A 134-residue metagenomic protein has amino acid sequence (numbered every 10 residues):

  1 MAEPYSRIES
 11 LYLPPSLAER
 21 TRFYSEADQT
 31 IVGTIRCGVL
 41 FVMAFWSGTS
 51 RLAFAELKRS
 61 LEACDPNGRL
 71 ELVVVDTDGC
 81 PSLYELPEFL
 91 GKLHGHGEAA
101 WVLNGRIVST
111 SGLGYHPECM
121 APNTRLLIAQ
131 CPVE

Functional and structural regions predicted by a protein language model:
M1-C37, L126-E134: N-terminal leader/targeting and pre-domain segments
T21-C64: Local sequence-structure signature of Cys/Sec-based thiol-disulfide redox active-site neighborhoods
T21-R22, L72-V74, A99: Conserved beta-strand scaffold positions in the cores of enzyme catalytic domains, especially in NTP/NDP-utilizing
Q29, D78-L83, P117-E118: A short acidic, often aromatic-flanked loop/helix-cap motif at beta-alpha or helix-coil junctions that lines enzyme
V42-M43, P66-Y84: Thiol-based oxidoreductase modules, predominantly thioredoxin-like and allied folds used for disulfide exchange
L61-V73, Q130-V133: Structural alpha-beta junctions
L86-K92: Short, surface-exposed amphipathic charged segments that create phosphate/polyanion-binding patches used for binding
K92-E134: Non-catalytic, surface beta->alpha helical segment in thiol-disulfide oxidoreductase systems
